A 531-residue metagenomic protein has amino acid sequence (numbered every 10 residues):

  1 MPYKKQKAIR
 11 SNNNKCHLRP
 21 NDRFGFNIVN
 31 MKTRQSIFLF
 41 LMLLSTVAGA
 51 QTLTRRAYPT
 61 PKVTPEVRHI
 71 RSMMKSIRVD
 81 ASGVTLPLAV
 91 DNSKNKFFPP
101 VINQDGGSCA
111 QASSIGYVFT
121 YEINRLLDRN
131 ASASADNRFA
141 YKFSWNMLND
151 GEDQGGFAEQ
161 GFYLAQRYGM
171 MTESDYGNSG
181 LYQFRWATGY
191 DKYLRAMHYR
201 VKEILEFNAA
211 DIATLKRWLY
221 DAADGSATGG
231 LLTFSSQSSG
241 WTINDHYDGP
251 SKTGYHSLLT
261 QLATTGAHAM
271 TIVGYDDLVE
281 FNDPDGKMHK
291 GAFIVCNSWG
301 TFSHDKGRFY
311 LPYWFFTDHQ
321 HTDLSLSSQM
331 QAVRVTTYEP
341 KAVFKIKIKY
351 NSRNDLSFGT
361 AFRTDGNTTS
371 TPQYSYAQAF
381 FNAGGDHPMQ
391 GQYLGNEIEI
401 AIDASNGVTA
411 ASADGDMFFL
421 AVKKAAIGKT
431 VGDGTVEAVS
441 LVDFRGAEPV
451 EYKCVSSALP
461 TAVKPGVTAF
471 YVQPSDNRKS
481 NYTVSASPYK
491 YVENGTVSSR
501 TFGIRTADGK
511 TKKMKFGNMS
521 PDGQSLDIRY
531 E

Functional and structural regions predicted by a protein language model:
Y3, F24-F26, F38-F40: Aromatic (phenylalanine/tyrosine) cluster motif
V29-I37: Bacterial N-terminal signal peptides that target proteins for export
M42-G49: Hydrophobic h-region of N-terminal signal peptides that target proteins for export in Gram-negative bacteria
Q51-N92, V343, G446, T461-P465 (+2 more regions): N-terminal zymogen propeptides
T54-A57, D105, Q111, I115-F119 (+6 more regions): Predominantly the structural core of cysteine protease catalytic domains
M73-M170: Substrate-binding/charge-relay-adjacent region of secreted/lumenal peptidase catalytic domains
V484-E531: Surface-exposed, beta-sheet-biased, low-hydrophobicity segments with strongly acidic/polar composition
